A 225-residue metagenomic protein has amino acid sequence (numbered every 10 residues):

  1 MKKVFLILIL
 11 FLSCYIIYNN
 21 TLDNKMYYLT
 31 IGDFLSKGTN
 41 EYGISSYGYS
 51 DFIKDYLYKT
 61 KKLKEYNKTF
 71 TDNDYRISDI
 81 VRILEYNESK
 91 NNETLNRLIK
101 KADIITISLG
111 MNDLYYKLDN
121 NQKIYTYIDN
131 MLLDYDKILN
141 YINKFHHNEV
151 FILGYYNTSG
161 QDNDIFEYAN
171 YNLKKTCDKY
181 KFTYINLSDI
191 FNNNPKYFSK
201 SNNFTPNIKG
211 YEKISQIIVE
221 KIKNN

Functional and structural regions predicted by a protein language model:
M1-I31, L35-I44, K54-Y66, N96-L98 (+1 more regions): N-terminal secretory targeting modules
Y28-I31, S36, N67-T71, D103-S108 (+2 more regions): Structural recognition of the beta-strand scaffold that forms the well-ordered cores of secreted hydrolase catalytic
L35-K37, N112-L114, N157-S159, F198: A short, flexible beta-alpha/helix-coil linker loop
K37-Y125, N130: Conserved SGNH/GDSL esterase-like catalytic core that processes O-acyl groups on lipids and polysaccharides
G48, F52, D79, R97 (+8 more regions): Extracytoplasmic/secreted proteins, especially bacterial periplasmic and envelope-associated proteins
K54, Y58-K59, E85, G110 (+4 more regions): Sec-exported extracytoplasmic/periplasmic mature domains
S108-N112, L139-Y168: Active-site segments of SGNH/GDSL-like serine hydrolases that catalyze O-acetyl group transfer/hydrolysis on lipids
Y155-N225: Catalytic His-Asp segment of secreted/periplasmic serine-dependent ester chemistry enzymes
